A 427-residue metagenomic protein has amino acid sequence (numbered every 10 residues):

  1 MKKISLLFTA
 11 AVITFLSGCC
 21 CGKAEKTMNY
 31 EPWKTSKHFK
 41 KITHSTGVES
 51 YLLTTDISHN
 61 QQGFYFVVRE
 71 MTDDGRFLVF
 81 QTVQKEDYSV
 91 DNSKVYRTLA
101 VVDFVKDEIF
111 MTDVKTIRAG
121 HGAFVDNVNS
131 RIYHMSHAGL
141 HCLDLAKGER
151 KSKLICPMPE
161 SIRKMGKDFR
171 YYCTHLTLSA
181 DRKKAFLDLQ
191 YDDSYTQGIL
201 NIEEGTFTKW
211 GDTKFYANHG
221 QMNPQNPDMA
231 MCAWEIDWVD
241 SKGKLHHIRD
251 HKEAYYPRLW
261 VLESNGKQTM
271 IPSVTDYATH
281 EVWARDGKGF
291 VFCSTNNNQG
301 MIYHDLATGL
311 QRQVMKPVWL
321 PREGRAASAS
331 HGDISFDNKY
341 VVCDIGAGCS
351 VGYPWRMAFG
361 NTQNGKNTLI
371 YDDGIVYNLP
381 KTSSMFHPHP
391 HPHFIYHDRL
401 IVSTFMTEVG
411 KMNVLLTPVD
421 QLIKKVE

Functional and structural regions predicted by a protein language model:
K26-Y51: Blade/loop signatures of beta-propeller domains
N29-P32, V83-K94, D188-Q190, C232-Y255 (+2 more regions): Short, conserved, GDST-rich strand-edge loop motifs in beta-rich repeat architectures
N60-V67, K85-Y133, H137: Blade-loop segments of beta-propeller domains
V68-F77, G122-R131, M135, R170 (+5 more regions): Blade-terminus and WD-like Trp-Asp/Gly-His loop motifs, strongest in beta-propeller folds
D113-D192, K209-Y216: Asp-box/WD-like beta-propeller blade repeats and closely related beta-sheet repeat scaffolds
T275, M315-H331, G365-H393: Conserved blade-ending motifs and adjacent loop-strand segments that build the rim/top face of beta-propeller domains
C293, N297-G300, K316-N367: Loop/turn-rich, solvent-exposed surfaces of beta-rich toroidal or solenoidal domains
P388-E427: Blade-level signature of beta-propeller repeat domains, shared across WD40, Kelch, NHL, RCC1 and BNR/Asp-box propellers
